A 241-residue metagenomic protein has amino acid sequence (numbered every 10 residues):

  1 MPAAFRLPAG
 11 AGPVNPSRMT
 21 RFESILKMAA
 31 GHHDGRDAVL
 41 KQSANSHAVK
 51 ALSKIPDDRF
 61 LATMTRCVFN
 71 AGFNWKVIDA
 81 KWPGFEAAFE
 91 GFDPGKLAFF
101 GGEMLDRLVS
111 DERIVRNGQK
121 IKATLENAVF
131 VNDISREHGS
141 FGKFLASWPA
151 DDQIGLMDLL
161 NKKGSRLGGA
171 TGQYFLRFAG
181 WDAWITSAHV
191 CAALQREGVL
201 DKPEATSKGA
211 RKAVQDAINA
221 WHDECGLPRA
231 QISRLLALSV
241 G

Functional and structural regions predicted by a protein language model:
P2-N117, I121, L235-G241: N-terminal polyanion-binding entry modules of DNA glycosylases/AP lyases and select other DNA-binding proteins
F5-S46, L145-G241: C-terminal accessory module of base-excision DNA glycosylases/AP lyases that mediates lesion recognition and DNA
A71-V77, V131-G139, V199-L200, V240-G241: Short helix-capping/linker segments at secondary-structure and domain boundaries
V77-A80, F99-F100, R136, I185-H189 (+1 more regions): Alpha-helix N-cap and coil->helix boundary residues
E90-R166: Alpha-helical ds-nucleic-acid-binding substructure associated with the helix-hairpin-helix region of base-excision DNA
